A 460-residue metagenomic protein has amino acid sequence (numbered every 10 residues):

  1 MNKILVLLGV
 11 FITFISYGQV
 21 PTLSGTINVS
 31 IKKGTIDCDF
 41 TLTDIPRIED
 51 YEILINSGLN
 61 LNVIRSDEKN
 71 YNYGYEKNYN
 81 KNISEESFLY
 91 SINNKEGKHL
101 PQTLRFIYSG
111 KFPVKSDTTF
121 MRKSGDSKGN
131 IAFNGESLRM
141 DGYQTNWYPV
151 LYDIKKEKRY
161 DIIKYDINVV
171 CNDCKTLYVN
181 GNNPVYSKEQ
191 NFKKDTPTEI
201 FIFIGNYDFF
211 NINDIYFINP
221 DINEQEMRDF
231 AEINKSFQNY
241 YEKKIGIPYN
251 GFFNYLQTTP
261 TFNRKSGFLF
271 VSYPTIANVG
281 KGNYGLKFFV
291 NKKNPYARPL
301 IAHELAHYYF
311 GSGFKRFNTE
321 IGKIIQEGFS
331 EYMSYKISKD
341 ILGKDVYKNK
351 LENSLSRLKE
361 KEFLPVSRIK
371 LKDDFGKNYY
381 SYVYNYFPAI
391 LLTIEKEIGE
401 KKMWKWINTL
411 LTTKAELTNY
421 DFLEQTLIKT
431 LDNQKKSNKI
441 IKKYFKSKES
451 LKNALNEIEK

Functional and structural regions predicted by a protein language model:
F11, S16-G34, E459-K460: N-terminal, polar/Ser/Thr-rich
D37-S57: Ligand-binding face of N-terminal immunoglobulin V-set domains in extracellular IgSF glycoproteins
F40, Y51, I107, K155-Y178 (+3 more regions): Zn2+-dependent metallopeptidase catalytic core
D50-N78, V170-L177: Solvent-exposed beta-hairpin/edge-strand motifs
E86, Y90, K95-E96, R105-I202: Extended, low-hydrophobicity, Ser/Thr/Pro/Gly-biased non-transmembrane segments
I167, N206-Y308, S312-N318, G322: Juxtacatalytic substrate-recognition/specificity segment
N223, Y249, F387-E459: Amphipathic alpha-helical substructures
I321-A389, E397, A415, Y444-E459: Acidic/His/Gly-enriched intrinsically disordered linker/tail segments that often contain short helix/coil "MoRF-like"
